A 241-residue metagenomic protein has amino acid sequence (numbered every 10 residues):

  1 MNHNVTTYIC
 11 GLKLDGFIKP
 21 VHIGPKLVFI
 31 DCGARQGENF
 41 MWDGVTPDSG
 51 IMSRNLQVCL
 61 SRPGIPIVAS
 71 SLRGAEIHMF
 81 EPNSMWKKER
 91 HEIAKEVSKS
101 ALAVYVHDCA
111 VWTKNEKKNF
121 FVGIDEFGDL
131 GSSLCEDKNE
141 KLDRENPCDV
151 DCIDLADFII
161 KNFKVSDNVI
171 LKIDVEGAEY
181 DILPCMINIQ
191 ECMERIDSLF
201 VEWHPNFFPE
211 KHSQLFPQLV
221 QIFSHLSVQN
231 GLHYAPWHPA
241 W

Functional and structural regions predicted by a protein language model:
M1-W241: Phosphate/nucleotide-binding beta-alpha loop and adjacent structural elements of enzyme active sites
